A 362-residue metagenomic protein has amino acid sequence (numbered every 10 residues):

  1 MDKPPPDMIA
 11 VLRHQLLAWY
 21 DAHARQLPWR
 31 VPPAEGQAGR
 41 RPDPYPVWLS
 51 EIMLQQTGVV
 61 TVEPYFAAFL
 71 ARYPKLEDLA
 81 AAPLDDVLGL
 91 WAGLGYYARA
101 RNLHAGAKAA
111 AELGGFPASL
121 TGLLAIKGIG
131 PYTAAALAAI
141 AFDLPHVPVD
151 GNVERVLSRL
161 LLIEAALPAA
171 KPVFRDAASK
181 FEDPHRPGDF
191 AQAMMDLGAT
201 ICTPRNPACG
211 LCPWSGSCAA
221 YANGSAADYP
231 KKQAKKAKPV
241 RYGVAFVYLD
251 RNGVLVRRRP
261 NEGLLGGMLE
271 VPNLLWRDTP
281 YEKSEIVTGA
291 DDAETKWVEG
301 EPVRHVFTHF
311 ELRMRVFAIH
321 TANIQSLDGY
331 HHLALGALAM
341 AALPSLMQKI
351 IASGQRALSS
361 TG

Functional and structural regions predicted by a protein language model:
M1-P33, A199-G362: Intrinsically disordered, low-complexity, charged terminal extensions of DNA damage-control enzymes
D7-M8, H14-Q15, W19-G210, W214-A227 (+2 more regions): Catalytic cores of DNA base-excision repair glycosylases
